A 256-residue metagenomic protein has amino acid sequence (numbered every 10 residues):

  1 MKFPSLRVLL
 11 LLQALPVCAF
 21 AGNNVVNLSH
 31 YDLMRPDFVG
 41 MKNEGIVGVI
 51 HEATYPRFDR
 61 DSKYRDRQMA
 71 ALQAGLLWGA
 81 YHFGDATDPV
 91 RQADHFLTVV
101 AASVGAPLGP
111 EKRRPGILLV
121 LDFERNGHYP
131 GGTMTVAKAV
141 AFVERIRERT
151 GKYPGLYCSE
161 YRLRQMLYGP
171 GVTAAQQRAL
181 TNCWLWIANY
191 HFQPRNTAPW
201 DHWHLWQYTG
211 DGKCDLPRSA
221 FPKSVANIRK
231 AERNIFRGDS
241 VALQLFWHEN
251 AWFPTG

Functional and structural regions predicted by a protein language model:
K2-L11: Sec-dependent signal peptide recognition, specifically the positively charged N-region followed immediately by
A14-C18: N-terminal signal peptide c-region/cleavage motif recognized by signal peptidases
F20-K152: Substrate-binding cleft of extracellular glycoside hydrolase catalytic domains
G22-S29, P36, E44, V172-G256: Functionally critical loop-and-helix segments that line ligand-binding/catalytic clefts of soluble enzyme domains
T98-L121, R125-H128, P170-H202: Structural recognition of alpha->loop->beta junctions
G127-Y129, L163-M166: Short, solvent-exposed loop/turn segments at secondary-structure junctions
G132-T133, M166-P170, L216-R218: A short secondary-structure junction signal
G151-Q165: Aromatic-lined carbohydrate-recognition surfaces of secreted/lumenal glycan-active proteins
